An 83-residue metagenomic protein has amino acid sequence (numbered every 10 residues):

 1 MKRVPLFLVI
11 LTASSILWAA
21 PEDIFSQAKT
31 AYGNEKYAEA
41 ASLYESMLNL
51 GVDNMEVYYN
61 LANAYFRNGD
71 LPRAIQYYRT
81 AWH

Functional and structural regions predicted by a protein language model:
P21-E22, M55-E56: Helix-start (N-cap) detector for alpha-helical repeat units in TPR-like alpha-solenoids, especially tetratricopeptide
